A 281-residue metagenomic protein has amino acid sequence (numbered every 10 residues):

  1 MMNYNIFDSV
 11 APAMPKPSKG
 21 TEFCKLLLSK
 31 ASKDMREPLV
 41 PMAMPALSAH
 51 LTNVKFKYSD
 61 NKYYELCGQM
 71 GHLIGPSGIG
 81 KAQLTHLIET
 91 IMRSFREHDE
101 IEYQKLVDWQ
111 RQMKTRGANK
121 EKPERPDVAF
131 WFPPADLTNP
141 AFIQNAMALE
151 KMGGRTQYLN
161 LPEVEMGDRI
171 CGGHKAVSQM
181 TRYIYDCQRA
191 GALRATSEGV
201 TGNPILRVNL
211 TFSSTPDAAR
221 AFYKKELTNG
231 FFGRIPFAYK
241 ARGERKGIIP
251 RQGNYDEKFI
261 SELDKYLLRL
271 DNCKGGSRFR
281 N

Functional and structural regions predicted by a protein language model:
M1-N281: Phosphate-handling catalytic cores of nucleic-acid transaction enzymes
